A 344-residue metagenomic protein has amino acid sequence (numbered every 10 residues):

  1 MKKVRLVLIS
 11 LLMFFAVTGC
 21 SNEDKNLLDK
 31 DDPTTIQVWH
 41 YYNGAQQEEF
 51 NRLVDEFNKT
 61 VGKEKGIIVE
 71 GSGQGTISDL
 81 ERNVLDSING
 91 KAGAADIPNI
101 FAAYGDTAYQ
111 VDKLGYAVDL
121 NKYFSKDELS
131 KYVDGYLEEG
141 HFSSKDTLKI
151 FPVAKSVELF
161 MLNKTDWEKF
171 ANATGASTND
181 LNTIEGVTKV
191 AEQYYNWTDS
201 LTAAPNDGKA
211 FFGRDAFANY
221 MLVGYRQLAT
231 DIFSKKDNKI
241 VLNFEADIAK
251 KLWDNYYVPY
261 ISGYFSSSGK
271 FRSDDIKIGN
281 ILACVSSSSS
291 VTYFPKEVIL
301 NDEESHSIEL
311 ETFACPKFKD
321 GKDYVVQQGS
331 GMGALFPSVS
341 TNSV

Functional and structural regions predicted by a protein language model:
R5-I9, C20-K113, E128: Conserved N-terminal structural module of periplasmic/extracytoplasmic solute-binding proteins
E81, A103-L159, S307-P316: Hinge/lid segment of periplasmic solute-binding proteins
N89, D302-V344: Extracytoplasmic/periplasmic substrate-recognition and gating elements
N99-A102, L282-S287: Paired acidic/hydrophobic, glycine-rich loop segments that form the ligand-binding mouth/hinge of periplasmic-binding
A108-D112, S288-S305: A ligand-binding cleft/hinge motif common to bilobed small-molecule-binding domains
N121-Y132, K169, A176-N182, P205 (+4 more regions): Short, solvent-exposed loop/beta-turn-alpha elements that line the ligand-binding surface or hinge of extracytoplasmic
T188-Y195, Y225, K235-G269: Glycine-centered hinge/linker elements that transmit conformational signals in sensory and ligand-binding systems
